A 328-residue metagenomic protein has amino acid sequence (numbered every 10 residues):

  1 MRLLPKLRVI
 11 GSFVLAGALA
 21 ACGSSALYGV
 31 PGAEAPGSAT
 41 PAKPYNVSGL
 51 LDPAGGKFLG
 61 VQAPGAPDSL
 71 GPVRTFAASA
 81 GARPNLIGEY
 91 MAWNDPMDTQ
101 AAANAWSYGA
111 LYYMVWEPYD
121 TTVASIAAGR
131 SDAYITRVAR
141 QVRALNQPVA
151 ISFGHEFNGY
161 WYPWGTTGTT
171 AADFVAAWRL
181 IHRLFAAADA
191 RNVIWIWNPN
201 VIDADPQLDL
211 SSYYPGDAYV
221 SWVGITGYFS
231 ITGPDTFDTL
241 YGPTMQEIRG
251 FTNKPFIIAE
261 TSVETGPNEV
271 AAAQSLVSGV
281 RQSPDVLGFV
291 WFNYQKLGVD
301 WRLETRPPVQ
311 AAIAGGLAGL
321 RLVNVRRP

Functional and structural regions predicted by a protein language model:
A20-A21: C-terminal motif of bacterial Sec signal peptides marking the signal peptidase cleavage site
L27-N85, G319-P328: N-terminal module-boundary/linker segments of secreted carbohydrate-active enzymes
K57-G60, A150, A259-P328: Substrate-binding cleft of secreted/luminal carbohydrate-active enzymes
F58-L145, N268, A272, S278-S283 (+3 more regions): N-terminal carbohydrate-binding/catalytic regions of secreted carbohydrate-active enzymes
P84, E89, M114, L210-D238 (+1 more regions): Aromatic- and acid-rich polysaccharide-binding/catalytic face of secreted or lumenal carbohydrate-active enzymes
Q100-L111, V115-E117, I225-P267: Glycoside hydrolase catalytic-domain groove-lining segments
V138-T170, V193-P199: Active-site groove signature of glycoside hydrolases
H182, A186-L208, N253-G266, W291: Aromatic-lined carbohydrate-recognition surfaces of secreted/lumenal glycan-active proteins
